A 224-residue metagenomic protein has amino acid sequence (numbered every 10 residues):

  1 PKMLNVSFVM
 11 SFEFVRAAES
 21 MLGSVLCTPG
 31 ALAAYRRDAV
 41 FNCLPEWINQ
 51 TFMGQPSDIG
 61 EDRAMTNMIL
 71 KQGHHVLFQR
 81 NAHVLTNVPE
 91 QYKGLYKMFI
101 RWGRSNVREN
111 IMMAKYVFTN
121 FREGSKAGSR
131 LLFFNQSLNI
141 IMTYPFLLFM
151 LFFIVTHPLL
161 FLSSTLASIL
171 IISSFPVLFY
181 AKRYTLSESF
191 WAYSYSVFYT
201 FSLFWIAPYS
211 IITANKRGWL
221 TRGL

Functional and structural regions predicted by a protein language model:
P1-F121: Non-transmembrane catalytic domains and loops of membrane-associated enzymes and transporters that build or traffic
P29, R37, G218-L224: Short linear elements at protein peripheries
G30-C43, M68, E123-S137, L159-S168: Short secondary-structure transition/capping segments
Y92, Y96, E123-R130, F190 (+1 more regions): Alpha-helical membrane-protein architecture signal
L95, W102, K216-G223: Tryptophan-centered motif/residue detector
T119-E123, A181-Y184: Helix-boundary and loop/linker segments of multi-pass membrane transporters
F133-G218: Membrane-embedded multi-pass helical conduit in multi-pass membrane proteins, especially envelope-biosynthetic
